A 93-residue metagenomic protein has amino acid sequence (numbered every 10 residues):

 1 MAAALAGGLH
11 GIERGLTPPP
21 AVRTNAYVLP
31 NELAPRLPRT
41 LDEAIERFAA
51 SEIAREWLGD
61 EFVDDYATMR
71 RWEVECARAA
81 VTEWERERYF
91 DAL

Functional and structural regions predicted by a protein language model:
A2-L93: Catalytic-core signal marking the mid-to-C-terminal active-site face
